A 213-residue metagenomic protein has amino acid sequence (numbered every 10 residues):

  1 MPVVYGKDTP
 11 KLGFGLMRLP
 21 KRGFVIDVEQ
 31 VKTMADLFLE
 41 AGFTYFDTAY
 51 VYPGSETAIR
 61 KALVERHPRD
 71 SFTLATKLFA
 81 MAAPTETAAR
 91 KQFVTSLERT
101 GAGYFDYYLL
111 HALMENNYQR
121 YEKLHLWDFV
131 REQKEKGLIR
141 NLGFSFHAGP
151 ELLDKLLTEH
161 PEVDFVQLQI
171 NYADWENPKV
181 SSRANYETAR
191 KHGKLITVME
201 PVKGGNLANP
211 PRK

Functional and structural regions predicted by a protein language model:
M1-F72, F129, E135: N-terminal binding-site loop/beta-alpha segment at the start of enzyme catalytic domains that lines or forms
T9, F43, A102-F105, I139 (+1 more regions): A structural motif
F14, F38, F46, I59 (+6 more regions): Conserved, mostly hydrophobic/aromatic
M17-E29, K77-A88, E115-Q119, K213: Active-site mouth loops of central-metabolism enzymes
F24-L39, T85-G101, A148-T158: Short, acidic/polar
D70-A82, Y108-L113, Q169: A short, structured active-site edge motif that brings together acidic residues
L97-Y118: Active-site groove signature of glycoside hydrolases
L113-K213: Beta/alpha (TIM)-barrel catalytic core signal, keyed to glycine-rich beta->alpha loops juxtaposed to Asp/Glu that bind
